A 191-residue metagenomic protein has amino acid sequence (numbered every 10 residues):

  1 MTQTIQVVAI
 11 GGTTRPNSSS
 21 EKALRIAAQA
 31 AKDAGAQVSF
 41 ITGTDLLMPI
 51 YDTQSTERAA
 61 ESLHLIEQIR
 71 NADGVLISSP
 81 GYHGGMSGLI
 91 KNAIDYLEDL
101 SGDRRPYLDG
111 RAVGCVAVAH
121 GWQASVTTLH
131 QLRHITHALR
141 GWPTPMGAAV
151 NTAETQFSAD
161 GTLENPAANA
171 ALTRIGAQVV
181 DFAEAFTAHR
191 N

Functional and structural regions predicted by a protein language model:
M1-T2, Y107: Short, flexible hinge/linker loops that cap or flank conserved catalytic cores
T2-A36: N-terminal beta1-alpha1 ligand-phosphate binding loop
T2-V8, G12, W142-N191: Glycine-rich phosphate/pyrophosphate-binding loop and the adjoining helix
A34-S39, G141: A generic structural motif
G43-A60, Q156-D160: N-terminal beta-loop-helix "entrance" segment that forms/cooperates in small-molecule cofactor or anionic ligand
A60-L139: Helix-loop-strand module that forms the ligand-binding subsite of alpha/beta enzymes
